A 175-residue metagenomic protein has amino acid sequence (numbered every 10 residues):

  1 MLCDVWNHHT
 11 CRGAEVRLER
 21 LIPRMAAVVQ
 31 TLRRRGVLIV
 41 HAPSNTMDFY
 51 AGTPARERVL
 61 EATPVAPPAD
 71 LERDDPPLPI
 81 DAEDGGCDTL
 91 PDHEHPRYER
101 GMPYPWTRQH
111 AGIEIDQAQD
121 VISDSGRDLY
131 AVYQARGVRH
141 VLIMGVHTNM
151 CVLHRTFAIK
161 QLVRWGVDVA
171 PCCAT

Functional and structural regions predicted by a protein language model:
M1-G13: Acidic/histidine-rich, surface-exposed loop or edge segments in extracytoplasmic proteins
M1-L2, V40, L142-G145: Short glycine-rich or small-residue beta-strand-to-loop segments that form or flank ligand, phosphate, metal/Fe-S
V5, H41-S44, C173-A174: A cross-domain feature marking catalytic cores of carbohydrate-active enzymes and several ubiquitous metabolic/repair
R12-E15, A51-P54, R155: Short, solvent-exposed loop/turn and secondary-structure capping segments
V16, A27, R34-G36, T46 (+1 more regions): Active-site-adjacent betaalpha module
H41-N45, F49-E57: Catalytic-core segment of enzymes that process non-peptidic bonds
